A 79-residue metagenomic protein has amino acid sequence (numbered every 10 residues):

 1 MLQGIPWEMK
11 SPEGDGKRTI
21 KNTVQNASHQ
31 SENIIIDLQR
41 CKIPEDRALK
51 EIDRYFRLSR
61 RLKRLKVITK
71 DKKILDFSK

Functional and structural regions predicted by a protein language model:
M1-E13: Conserved catalytic cores of phosphodiester-cleaving nucleases, focusing on short active-site segments
P12-K79: Metal-dependent nuclease catalytic core centered on acidic motifs
